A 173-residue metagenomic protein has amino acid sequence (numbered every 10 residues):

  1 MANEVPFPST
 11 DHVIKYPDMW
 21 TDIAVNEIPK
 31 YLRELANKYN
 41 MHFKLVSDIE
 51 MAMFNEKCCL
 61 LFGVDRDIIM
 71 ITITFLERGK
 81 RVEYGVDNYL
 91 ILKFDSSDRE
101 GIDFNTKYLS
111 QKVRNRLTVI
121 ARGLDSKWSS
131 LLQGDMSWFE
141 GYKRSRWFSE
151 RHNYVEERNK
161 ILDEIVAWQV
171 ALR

Functional and structural regions predicted by a protein language model:
A2-Y31, K44-R173: Intrinsically disordered, low-complexity regulatory regions enriched in serine/threonine/proline and acidic residues
E34: Surface-exposed charge patches
N37-H42: Short aromatic/hydrophobic-glycine micro-motifs
